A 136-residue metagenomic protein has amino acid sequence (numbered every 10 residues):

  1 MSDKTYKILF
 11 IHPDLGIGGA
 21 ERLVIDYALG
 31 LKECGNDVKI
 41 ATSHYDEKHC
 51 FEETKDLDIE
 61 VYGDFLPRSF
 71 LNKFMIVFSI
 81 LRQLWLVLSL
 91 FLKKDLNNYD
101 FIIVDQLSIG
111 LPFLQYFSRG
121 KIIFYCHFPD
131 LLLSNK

Functional and structural regions predicted by a protein language model:
T5, F10-I17, G30-I76: N-terminal strand-loop element at the rim of the active site of nucleotide-sugar-dependent glycosyltransferases
I11-I25, V104: A short, glycine/small-residue-rich beta-strand->loop->alpha-helix junction that serves as a flexible
L15-I17, Y45-E47, L107-G110, F128-L132: Short, solvent-exposed loop/turn segments at secondary-structure junctions
A20-E21, C50-F51, L111-Q115, S134-N135: Short glycine-/acidic-enriched loop or helix-start segments at secondary-structure transitions that form or flank
E21-L29, F78-L84: Short amphipathic alpha-helical segment that frequently serves as the phosphate-/nucleotide-binding helix
S69-F101, Q106-L111: An amphipathic, basic-hydrophobic alpha-helix
F101-I103, Y116-K136: Active-site proximal beta-strand in glycosyltransferases
